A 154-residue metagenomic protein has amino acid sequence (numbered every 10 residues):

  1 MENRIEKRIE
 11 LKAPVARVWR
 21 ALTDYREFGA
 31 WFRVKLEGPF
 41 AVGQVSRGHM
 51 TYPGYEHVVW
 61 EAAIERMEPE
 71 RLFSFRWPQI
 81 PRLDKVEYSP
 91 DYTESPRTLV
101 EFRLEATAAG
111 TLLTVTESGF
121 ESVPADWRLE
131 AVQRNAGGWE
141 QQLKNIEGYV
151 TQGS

Functional and structural regions predicted by a protein language model:
M1-V42: Hydrophobic ligand-binding cavity/cleft-lining segments
E2-R8, V15, V45, V59 (+3 more regions): Intrinsic-disorder/low-complexity, polar/charged segments enriched in Ser/Thr/Lys/Arg/Asp/Glu/Gln
R8-E10, H49, A63, R103: Generic structural detector for well-ordered beta-strands
V18, F28, S46, I64 (+4 more regions): Hydrophobic pocket/interface hotspot
R33, E37-P39, H57-G110: Hydrophobic-ligand binding "helix-grip"
Q44-Y55, Y88-Y92: Short aromatic-glycine motifs in intrinsically disordered, low-complexity regions
P78-L83, T116-V123: Short, solvent-exposed aromatic-acidic interface loops
P96, G119-S154: A conserved amphipathic terminal alpha-helix motif
